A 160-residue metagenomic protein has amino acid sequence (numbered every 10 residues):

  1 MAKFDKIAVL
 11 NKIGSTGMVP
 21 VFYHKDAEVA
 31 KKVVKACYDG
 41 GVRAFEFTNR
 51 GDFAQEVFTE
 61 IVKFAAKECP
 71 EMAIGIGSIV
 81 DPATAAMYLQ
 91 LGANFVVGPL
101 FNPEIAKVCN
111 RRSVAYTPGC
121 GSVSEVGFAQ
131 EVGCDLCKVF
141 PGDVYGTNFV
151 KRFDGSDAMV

Functional and structural regions predicted by a protein language model:
M1-A83, M87-L91: Conserved N-terminal beta1-alpha1 strand-loop-helix module at the mouth
F4, G121, N148: Short, conserved clusters of charged catalytic residues that mark active-site and nucleotide-handling motifs
V21-Y23, A44-D52, E71-V80, A93-F101 (+3 more regions): Catalytic beta/alpha-barrel core
V33, D81-L91, S124-G133, F149 (+1 more regions): Catalytic cores of alpha/beta
V33, I61, I105-C109, E125: Aromatic/hydrophobic pocket-lining residues that form π-stacking "cages" and hydrophobic walls in ligand
Y38-R43, E68, L89-V96, N110-T117 (+2 more regions): Glycine-enriched alpha-helix->loop->beta-strand junction motifs that scaffold or abut catalytic
E56-V57, K107-V108, F128-A129, N148-F149: Short Asp/Glu-rich motifs
P103, L136-V160: Active-site/ligand-binding-proximal alpha/beta "capping" segment
